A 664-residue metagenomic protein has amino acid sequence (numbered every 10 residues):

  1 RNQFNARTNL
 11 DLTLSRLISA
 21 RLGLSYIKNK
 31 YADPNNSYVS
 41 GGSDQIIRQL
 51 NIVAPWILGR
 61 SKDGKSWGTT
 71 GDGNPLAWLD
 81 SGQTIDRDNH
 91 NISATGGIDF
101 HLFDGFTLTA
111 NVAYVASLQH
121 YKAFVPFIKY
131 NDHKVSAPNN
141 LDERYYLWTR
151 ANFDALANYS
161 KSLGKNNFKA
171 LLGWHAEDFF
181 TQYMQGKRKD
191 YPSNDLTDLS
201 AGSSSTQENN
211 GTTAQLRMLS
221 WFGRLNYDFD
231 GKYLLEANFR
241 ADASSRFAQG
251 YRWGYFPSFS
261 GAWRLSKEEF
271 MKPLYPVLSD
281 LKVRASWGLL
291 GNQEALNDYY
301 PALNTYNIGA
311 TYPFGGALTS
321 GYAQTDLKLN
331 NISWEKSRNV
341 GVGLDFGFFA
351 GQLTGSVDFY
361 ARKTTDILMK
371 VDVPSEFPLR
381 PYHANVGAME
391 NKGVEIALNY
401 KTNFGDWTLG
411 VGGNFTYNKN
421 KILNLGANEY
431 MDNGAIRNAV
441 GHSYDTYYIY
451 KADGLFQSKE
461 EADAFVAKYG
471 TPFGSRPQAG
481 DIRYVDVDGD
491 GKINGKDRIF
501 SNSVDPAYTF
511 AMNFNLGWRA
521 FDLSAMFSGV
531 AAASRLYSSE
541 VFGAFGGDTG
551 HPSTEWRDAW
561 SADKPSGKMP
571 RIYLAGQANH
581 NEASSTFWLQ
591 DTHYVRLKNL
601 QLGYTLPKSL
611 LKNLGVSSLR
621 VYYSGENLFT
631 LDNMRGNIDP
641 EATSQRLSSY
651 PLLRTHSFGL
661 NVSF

Functional and structural regions predicted by a protein language model:
R1, L235-S244, W287: Transmembrane beta-strand segments that form the barrel wall of outer-membrane beta-barrel proteins
N2-T13, R252-A262, S618-F629: Short secondary-structure subsegments characteristic of cysteine-rich extracellular domains
N5, N9-N91, N111-L219, K267-R338 (+5 more regions): Surface-exposed loop/interface segments of Gram-negative outer-membrane beta-barrel transport/assembly proteins
T8-L12, G96-F100, A155-Y159, L172 (+10 more regions): Residues on the lipid-exposed face of transmembrane beta-strands in outer-membrane beta-barrel proteins
K161-K165, F229, F348-A350, T402-F404 (+3 more regions): A generic beta-sheet turn/junction motif
S245-G250: Solvent-exposed loop/turn segments connecting transmembrane beta-strands in outer-membrane beta-barrel proteins
G410, S503-A531, E582-L631, S649-F664: Conserved C-terminal beta-signal and adjacent last beta-strands/turns of outer-membrane beta-barrel proteins
